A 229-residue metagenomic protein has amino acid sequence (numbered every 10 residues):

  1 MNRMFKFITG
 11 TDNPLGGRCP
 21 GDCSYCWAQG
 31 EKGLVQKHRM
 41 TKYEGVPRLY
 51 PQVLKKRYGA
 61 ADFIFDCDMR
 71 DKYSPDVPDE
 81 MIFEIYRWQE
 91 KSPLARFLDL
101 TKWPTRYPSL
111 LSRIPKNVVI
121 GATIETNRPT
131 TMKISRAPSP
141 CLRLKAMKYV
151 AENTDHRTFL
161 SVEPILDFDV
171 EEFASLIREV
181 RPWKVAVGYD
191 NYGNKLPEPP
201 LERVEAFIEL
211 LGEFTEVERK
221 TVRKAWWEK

Functional and structural regions predicted by a protein language model:
M1-F65, D71: N-terminal [4Fe-4S]-dependent radical SAM core
S24, I85, R223-K224: Intrinsically disordered regions, especially transient/low-confidence alpha-helical propensity segments and coil-helix
A28, Q89, K184, W227-E228: Short linear interaction motif-like sites in intrinsically disordered regions of transcription factors
R48-F214: Conserved AdoMet/S-adenosylmethionine-binding subsite of the radical SAM
E205, G212-K229: C-terminal accessory extensions appended to soluble enzyme cores
